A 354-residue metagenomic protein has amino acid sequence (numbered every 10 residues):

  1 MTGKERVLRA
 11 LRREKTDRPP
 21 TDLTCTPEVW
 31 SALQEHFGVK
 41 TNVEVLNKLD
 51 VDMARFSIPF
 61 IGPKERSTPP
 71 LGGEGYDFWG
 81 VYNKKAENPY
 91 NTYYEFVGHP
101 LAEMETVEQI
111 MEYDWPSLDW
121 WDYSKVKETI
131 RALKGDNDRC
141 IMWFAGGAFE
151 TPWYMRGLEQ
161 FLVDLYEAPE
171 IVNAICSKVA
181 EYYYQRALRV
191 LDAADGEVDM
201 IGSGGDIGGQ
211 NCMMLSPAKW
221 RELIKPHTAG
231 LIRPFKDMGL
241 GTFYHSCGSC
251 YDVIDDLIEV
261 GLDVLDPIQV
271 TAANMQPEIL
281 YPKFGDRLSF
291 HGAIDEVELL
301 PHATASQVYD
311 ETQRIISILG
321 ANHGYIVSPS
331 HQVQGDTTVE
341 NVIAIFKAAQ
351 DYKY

Functional and structural regions predicted by a protein language model:
M1-F37, I110-Y354: Active-site loop segments of alpha/beta catalytic cores
T21, K48-V51, R55, R66 (+2 more regions): Secondary-structure transition motif
Q34-R66: Segments that shape or occlude catalytic/ligand-binding pockets
K48-F60, P100-P116, A148-L158: An N-terminal domain-start capping segment
Y82-I130: A gly/proline- and charged-residue-enriched helix-loop-helix capping module
